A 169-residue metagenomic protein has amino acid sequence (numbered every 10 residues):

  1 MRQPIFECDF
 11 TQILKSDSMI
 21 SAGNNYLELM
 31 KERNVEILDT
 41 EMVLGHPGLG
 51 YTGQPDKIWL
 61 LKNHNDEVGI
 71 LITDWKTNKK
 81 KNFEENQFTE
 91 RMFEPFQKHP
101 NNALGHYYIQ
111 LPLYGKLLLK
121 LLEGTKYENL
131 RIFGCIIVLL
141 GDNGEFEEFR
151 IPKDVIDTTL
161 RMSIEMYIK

Functional and structural regions predicted by a protein language model:
M1-Q54, L60-K62: Metal-dependent nuclease catalytic cores that hydrolyze phosphodiester bonds in DNA/RNA, characterized by
C8-Q12, M92-L104: Short histidine-centered catalytic/ligand-binding loop motif
I37-D39, L71-D74, G134-L139: A structural signal for short, well-ordered beta-strand segments and their strand-loop junctions that often border
G45, T77-K80, D142-N143: Short, solvent-exposed loop/turn segments at secondary-structure junctions
G50-T52, E67-I70, F146-E148: Short, mixed charged/polar active-site loops that provide acid/base catalysis or chelate metal/phosphate cofactors
P55-K62, V68-Q87, R91-F93, Y114: Conserved catalytic cores of phosphodiester-cleaving nucleases, focusing on short active-site segments
K62-G69, E123-N129: Short, solvent-exposed loop/turn segments that connect beta-strands within catalytic domains and beta-strand-rich
P100-Y108, P112-K169: Metal-dependent nuclease catalytic regions and adjoining charged, substrate-binding loops involved in nucleic-acid end
